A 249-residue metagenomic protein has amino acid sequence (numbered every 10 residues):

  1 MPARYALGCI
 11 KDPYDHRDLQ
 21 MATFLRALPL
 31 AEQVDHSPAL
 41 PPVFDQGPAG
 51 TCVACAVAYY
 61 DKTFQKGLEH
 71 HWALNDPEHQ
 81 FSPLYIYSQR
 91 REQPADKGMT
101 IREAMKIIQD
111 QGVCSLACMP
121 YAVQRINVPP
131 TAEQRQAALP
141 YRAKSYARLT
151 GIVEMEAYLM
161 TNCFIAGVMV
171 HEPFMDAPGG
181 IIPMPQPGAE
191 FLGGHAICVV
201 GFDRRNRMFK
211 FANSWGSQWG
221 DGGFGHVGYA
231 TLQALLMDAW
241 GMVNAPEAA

Functional and structural regions predicted by a protein language model:
M1-A6, P29-L30, A58-K62, Q89-A249: Predominantly the structural core of cysteine protease catalytic domains
M1-D35: N-terminal zymogen propeptides
R4, H16, E78-F81, E156: Generic N-terminal initiation segments characterized by hydrophobic and/or small/turn-forming residues
Y14-Q20, S37, R205, W215 (+1 more regions): Intrinsic disorder/low-complexity detector
A22-P29, L68-P77, V123-R125: Short, functional N-terminal and low-complexity linear motifs
E32-L40, M208: Short, hydrophobic/aliphatic alpha-helical segments
P38-P77, R91-D110: Active-site-adjacent structural elements in enzyme catalytic domains
F81-Y87: Short, conserved phosphate-binding/catalytic loop or strand-edge motifs used in phosphoryl-/nucleotidyl-transfer
